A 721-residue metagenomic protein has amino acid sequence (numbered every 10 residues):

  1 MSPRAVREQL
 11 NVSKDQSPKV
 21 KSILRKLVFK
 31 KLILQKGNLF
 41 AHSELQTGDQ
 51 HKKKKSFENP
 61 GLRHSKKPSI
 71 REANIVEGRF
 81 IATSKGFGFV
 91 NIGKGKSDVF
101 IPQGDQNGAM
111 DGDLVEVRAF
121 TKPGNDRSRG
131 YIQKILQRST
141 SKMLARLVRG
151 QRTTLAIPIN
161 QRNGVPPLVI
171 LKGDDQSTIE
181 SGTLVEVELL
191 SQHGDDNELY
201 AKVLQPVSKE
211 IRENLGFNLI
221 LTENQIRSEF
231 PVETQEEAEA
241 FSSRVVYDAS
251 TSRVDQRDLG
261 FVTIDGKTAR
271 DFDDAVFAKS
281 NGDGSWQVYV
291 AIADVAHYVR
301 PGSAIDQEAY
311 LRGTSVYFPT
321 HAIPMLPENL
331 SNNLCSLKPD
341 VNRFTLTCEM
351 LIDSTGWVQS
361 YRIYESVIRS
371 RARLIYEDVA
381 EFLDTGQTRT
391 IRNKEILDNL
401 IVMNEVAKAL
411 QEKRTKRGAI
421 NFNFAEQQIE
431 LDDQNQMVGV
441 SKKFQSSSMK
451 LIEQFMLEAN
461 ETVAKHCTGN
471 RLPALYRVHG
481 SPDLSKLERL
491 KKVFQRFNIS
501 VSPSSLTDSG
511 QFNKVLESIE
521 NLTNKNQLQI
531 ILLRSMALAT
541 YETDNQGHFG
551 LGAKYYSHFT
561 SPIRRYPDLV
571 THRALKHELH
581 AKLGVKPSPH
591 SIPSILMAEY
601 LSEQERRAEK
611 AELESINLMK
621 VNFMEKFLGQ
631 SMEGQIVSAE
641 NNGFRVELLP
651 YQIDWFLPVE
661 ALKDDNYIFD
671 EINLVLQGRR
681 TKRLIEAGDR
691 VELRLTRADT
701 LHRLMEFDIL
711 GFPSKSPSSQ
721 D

Functional and structural regions predicted by a protein language model:
M1-Q287, A296-N342, R373, A380-E381 (+2 more regions): Charge-lined substrate channels and their catalytic hotspots, especially those that engage the 3′ end of RNA
K172-G173, S181, E186, S191-H193 (+3 more regions): Electropositive polyanion-binding surfaces
